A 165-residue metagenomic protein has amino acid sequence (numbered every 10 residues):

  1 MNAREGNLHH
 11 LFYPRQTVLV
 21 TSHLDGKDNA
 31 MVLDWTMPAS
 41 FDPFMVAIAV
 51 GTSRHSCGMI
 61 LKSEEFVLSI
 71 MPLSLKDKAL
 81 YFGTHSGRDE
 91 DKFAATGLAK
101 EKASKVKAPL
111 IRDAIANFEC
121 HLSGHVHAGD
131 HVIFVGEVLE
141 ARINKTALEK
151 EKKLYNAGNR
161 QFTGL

Functional and structural regions predicted by a protein language model:
M1-L165: Basic, polyanion-binding surface patches
